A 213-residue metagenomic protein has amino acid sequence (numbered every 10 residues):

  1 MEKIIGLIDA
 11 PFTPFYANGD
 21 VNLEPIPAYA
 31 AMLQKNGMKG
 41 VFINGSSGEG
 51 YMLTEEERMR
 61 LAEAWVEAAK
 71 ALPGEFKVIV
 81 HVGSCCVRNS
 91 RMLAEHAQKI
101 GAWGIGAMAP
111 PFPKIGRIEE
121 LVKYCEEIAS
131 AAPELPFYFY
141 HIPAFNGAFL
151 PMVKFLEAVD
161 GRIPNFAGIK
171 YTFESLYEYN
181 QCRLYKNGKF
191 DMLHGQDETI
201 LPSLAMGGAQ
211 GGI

Functional and structural regions predicted by a protein language model:
M1-A148: Active-site beta->alpha loop and helix N-cap motifs at the rims of alpha/beta catalytic domains
E127-P136, I142-I213: Catalytic alpha/beta core domains of metabolic enzymes, predominantly
